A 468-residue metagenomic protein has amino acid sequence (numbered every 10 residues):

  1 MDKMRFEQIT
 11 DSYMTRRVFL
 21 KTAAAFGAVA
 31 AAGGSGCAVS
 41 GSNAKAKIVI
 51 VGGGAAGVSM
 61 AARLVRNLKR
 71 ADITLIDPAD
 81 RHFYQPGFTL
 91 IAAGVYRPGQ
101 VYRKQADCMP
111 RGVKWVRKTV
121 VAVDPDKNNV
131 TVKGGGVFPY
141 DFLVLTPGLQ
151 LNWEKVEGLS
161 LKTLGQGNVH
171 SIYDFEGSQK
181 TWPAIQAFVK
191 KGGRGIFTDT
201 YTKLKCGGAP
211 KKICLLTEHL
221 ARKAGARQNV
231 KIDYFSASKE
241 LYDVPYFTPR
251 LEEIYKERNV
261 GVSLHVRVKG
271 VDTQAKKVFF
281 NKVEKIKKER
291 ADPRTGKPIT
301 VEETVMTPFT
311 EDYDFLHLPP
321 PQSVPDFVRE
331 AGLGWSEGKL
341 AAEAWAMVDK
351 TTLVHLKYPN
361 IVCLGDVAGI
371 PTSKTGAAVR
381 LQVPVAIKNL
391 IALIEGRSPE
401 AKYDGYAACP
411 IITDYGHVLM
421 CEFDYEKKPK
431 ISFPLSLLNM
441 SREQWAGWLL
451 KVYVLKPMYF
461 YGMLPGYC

Functional and structural regions predicted by a protein language model:
M1-T15: N-terminal secretory signal peptides
F6, V39-K114, T163, T202-P245: Beta1-alpha1 glycine-rich phosphate/pyrophosphate-binding loop at the start of Rossmann-like nucleotide-binding domains
R70, V113-A122, H219-E343: A Rossmann-like FAD-binding core segment of flavoenzymes
P147-G225: Glycine-rich dinucleotide-binding loop and its adjacent helix/turn
L161-V189, K297-T300, F309-V379: FAD-site-proximal beta/loop scaffold in flavoenzymes
V367-R397, A401: A conserved FAD-binding loop/helix module that cradles the flavin
I391-K430: Active-site-proximal substrate-binding core of FAD-dependent oxidoreductases
M420-C468: C-terminal auxiliary extensions adjacent to catalytic cores
